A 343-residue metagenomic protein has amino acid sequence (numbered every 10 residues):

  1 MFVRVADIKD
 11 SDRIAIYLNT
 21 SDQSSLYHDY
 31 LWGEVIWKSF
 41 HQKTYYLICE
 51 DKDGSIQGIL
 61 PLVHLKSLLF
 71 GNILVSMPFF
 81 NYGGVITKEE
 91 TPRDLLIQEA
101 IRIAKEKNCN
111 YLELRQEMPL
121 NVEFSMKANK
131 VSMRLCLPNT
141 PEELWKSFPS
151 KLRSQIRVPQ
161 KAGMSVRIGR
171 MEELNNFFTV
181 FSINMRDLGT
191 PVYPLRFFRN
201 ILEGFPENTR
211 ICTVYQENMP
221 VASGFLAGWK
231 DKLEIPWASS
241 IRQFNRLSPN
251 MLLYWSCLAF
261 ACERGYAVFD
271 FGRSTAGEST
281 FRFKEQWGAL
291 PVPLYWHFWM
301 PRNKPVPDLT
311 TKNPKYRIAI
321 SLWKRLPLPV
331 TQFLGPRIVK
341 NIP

Functional and structural regions predicted by a protein language model:
F2-D53, L60-F70, Q116-R246: A conserved beta-strand-loop-helix scaffold within acyl/acetyltransferase catalytic domains
Q42-T44, E106-C109, Y266: Short, high-confidence coil segments that cap the C-terminus of an alpha-helix and link into the following beta-strand
Y46, L60, H64, M118-E143 (+1 more regions): Active-site/acyl-donor-binding loops of N-acyltransferases
L47-D51, Q57, F80, K88-R102 (+1 more regions): Aromatic (often tryptophan-rich) hydrophobic motifs at membrane interfaces
K66-Y82: Conserved acyl-donor/pantetheine-binding loop and adjacent beta-alpha core of acyl/acetyltransferases and related
M77, K146-Q155, T310-R317: Short intrinsically disordered coil segments
V85: Active-site phosphate/ATP/adenylate-binding loop shared across adenylate-forming ligases
T91-S132: Non-catalytic accessory segments adjacent to catalytic cores
